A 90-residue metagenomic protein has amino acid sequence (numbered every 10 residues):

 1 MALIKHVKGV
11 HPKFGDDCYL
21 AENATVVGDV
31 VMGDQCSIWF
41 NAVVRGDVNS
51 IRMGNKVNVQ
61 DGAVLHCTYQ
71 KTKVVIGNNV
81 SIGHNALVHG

Functional and structural regions predicted by a protein language model:
M1-A2, Q70-T72: Acidic/polar low-complexity surface segments
M1-D17: Terminal amphipathic alpha-helical/low-complexity segments used for targeting or macromolecular assembly
V7-V10, V26-V27, D47: Short, flexible, glycine/charge-rich loop motifs used to bind or transfer phosphoryl groups or to couple energy/partner
P12, D17-L20, A24, V30 (+5 more regions): A structural motif detector for beta-strand N-caps
